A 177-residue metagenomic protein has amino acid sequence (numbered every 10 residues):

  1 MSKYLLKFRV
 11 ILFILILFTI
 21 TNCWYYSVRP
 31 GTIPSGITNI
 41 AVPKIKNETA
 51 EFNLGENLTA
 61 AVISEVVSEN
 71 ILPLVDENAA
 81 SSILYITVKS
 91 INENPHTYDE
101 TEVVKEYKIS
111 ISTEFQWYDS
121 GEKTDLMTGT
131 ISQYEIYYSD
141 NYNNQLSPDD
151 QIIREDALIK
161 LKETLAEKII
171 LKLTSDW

Functional and structural regions predicted by a protein language model:
M1-I11: Bacterial N-terminal signal peptides that target proteins for export
Y4, R29-G31, G36, I40 (+9 more regions): Surface-exposed loop/turn and secondary-structure junction residues enriched for glycine/proline
I11-N22: Bacterial N-terminal signal peptides
N22-I63, E69-A79, E167-W177: A structural "domain/chain start" motif
A50, L54, K105, I153 (+2 more regions): Conserved acidic
E69-N70, I83-T130, Y134-I152: Surface-exposed short loop/turn segments
D149-W177: Compositionally biased, intrinsically disordered linkers/stalks adjacent to structured regions
